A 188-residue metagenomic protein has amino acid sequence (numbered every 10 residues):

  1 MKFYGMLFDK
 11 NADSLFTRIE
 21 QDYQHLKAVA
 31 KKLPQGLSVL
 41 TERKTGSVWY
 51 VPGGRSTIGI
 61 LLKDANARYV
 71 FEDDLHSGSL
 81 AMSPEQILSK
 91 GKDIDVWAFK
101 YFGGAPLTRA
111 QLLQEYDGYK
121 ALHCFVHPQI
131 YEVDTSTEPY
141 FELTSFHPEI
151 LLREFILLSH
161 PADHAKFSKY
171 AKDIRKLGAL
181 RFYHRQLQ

Functional and structural regions predicted by a protein language model:
M1-N11, R18, F99-Q188: Structured C-terminal subdomain patch of bacterial secreted/periplasmic proteins
Y4-N11, Y23, K27-A30, R43 (+4 more regions): Sec/Tat-exported extracytoplasmic proteins
N11-A65: Basic- and aromatic-lined ligand-binding clefts that recognize polyanionic substrates
K32-Q35, K63, S89-G91, L122-V126: Extracellular/periplasmic catalytic domains that process cell-envelope and extracellular macromolecules
G46-W49, V70-L75, E138-S145: Active-site rim elements
I58-S79, A98-Y101, E132-D134: His/Asp/Glu-enriched short active-site or ligand-binding loop at hydrolase and phosphoryl-transfer sites
M82-D93: Short helices/loops that flank or line small-molecule/ion binding pockets
